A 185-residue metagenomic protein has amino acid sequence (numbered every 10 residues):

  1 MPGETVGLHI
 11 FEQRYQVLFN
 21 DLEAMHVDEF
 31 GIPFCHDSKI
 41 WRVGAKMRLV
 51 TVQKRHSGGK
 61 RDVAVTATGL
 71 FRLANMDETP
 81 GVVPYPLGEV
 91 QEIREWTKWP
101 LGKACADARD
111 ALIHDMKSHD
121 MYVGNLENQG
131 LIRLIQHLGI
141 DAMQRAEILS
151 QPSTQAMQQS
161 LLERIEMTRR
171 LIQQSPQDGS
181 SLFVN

Functional and structural regions predicted by a protein language model:
M1-N185: N-terminal low-complexity, acidic/polar interaction/targeting segments
